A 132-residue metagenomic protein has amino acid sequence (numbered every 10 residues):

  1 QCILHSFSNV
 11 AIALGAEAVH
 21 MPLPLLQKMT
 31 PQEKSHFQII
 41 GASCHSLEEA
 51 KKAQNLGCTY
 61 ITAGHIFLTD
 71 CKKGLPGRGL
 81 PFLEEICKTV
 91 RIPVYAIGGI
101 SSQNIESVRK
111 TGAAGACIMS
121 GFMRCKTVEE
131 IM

Functional and structural regions predicted by a protein language model:
Q1-L25, E33, S46-L47, K51-L56: Conserved alpha/beta-domain cores
Q1-L4, L26, T30-S46, G74-S102: Alpha-helix-loop-beta-strand connector modules within alpha/beta enzyme cores
S8, A50, L83, I105-E106: Generic hydrophobic/aromatic pocket-lining and core-packing "Φ" positions
A11, A53, I61, I86 (+2 more regions): Conserved, mostly hydrophobic/aromatic
L14, L56, T89, K110-G112: Structural motif
E17, T59, A114: Receiver (REC) domain switch/active-site residues of two-component response regulators
P22-P31, T62-G74, S102-M132: Glycine-rich phosphate-binding active-site loops on the catalytic face of alpha/beta enzymes
I40-K72: Histidine/lysine/aspartate-rich catalytic loop segments that bind and position anionic ligands
